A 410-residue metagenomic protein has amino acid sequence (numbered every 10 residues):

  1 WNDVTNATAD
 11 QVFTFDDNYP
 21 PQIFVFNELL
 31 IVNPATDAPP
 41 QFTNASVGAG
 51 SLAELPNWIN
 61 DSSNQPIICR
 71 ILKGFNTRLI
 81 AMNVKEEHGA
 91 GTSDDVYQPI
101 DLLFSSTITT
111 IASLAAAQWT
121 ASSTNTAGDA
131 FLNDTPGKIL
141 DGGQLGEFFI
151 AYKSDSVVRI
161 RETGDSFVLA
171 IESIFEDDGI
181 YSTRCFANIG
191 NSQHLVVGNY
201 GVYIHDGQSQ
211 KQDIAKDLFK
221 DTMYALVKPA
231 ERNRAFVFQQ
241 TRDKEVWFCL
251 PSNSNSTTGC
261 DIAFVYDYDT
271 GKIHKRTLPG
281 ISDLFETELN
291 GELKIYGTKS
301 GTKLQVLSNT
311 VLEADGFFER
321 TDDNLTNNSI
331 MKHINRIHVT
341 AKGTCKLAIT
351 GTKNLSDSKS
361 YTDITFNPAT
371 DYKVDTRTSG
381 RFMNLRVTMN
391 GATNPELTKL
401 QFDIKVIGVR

Functional and structural regions predicted by a protein language model:
W1-N2, V12-V25, G137, D177-Q193 (+1 more regions): Beta-sheet repeat architectures centered on beta-propellers
T5-F13, L52-R234, K275: Beta-propeller and closely related beta-pinwheel folds
N18-I59: Hydrophobic or amphipathic alpha-helical targeting/insertion segments
I31-N33, A81, I150-A151, L195-V196 (+2 more regions): Conserved beta-strand element within WD40/beta-propeller blades
P39-P40, A45, L52-L55, L72 (+5 more regions): Generic beta-strand hydrophobic packing signal
P39-P40, V157, V202, L304: Structural signal for beta-propeller blades
Q41-G48, G89-T110, T163-D165, S254-K272 (+1 more regions): Surface-exposed flexible segments
